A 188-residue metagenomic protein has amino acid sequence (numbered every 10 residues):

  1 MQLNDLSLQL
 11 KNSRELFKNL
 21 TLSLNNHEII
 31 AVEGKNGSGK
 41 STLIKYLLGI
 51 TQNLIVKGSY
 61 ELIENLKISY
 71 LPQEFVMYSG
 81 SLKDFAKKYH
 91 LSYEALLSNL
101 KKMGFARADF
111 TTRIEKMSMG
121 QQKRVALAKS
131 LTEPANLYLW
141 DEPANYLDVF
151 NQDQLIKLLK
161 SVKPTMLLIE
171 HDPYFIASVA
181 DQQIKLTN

Functional and structural regions predicted by a protein language model:
M1-K18, N25: Coupling and communication elements adjacent to P-loop NTPase active sites across diverse families
L20, E28-I29: Conserved N-terminal flank of the Walker A/P-loop in ABC nucleotide-binding domains
I29-A31, K35, S41-L96, E170 (+1 more regions): ABC ATPase nucleotide-binding domain signature region
N36, D141, L147-D148, Q152: ABC-family nucleotide-binding domains
P72-N136, E142-N145: ABC-family P-loop ATPase nucleotide-binding domains
Q154-L155, L159: Conserved hydrophobic alpha-helix in the ABC-type ATPase nucleotide-binding domain
P164-I169: Conserved H-loop
I176-S178: A short, surface-exposed alpha-helical micro-motif characterized by mixed small hydrophobic and charged/polar residues
